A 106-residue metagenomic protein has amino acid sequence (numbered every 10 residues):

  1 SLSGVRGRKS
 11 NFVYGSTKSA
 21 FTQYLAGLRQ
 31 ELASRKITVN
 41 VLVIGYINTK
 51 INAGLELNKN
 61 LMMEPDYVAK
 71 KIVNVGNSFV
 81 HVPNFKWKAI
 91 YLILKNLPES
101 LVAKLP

Functional and structural regions predicted by a protein language model:
S1: Residue(s) in the substrate-gating loop at a strand-loop-helix junction that position the organic substrate next
R6, G27-T38: Active-site-adjacent segment of SDR/Rossmann-fold oxidoreductases
R6-F12: Active-site loop immediately N-terminal to the catalytic Tyr-X3-Lys motif of short-chain dehydrogenase/reductase
F12, A20-Q23, E64: Conserved cofactor-binding/catalytic machinery of classical short-chain dehydrogenase/reductase
T17: Active-site helix of classical SDR
V41, E56-L92: C-terminal helical subdomain
I44-G54: Short, flexible catalytic-loop segment of classical short-chain dehydrogenase/reductase
Y91-P106: Short C-terminal tail/terminal secondary-structure segment of NAD(P)H-dependent dehydrogenase/reductase domains
